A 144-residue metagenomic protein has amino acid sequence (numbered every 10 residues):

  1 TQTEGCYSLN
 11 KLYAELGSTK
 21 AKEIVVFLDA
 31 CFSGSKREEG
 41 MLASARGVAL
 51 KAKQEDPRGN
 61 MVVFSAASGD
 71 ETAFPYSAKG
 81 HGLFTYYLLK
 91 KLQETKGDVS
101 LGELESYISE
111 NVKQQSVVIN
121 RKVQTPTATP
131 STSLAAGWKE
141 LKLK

Functional and structural regions predicted by a protein language model:
T1-K144: Cysteine endopeptidase catalytic domains of the caspase/legumain-like
